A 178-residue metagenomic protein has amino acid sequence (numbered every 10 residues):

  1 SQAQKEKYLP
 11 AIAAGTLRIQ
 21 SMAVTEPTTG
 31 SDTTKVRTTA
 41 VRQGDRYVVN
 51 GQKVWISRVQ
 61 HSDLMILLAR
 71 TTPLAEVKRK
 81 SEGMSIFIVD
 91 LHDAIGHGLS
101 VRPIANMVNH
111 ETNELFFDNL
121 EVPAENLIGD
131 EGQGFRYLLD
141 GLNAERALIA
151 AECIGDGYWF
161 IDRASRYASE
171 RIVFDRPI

Functional and structural regions predicted by a protein language model:
Q2-L17, I56-L64: Internal helix-loop-helix
Y8, V36, Q52-V54, L99-I104: Short beta-alpha junctions and helix-cap segments that line functional grooves
G15-V24, L68: A short, Trp-centered hydrophobic/proline-enriched beta-strand micro-motif
T29-S31, V54-V59, M107, A144-L148: Glycine-rich phosphate/pyrophosphate-binding beta-alpha loops
D32-V36, F116: Structural signature of FAD isoalloxazine-binding scaffolds in flavoprotein oxidoreductases
T38-V41: A structural signal for short hydrophobic beta-strand segments in well-ordered beta-sheet cores
R46, N50-G98: A short core secondary-structure module
G98-I178: Glycine-rich beta->alpha junctions and the first turn(s) of the following alpha-helix
